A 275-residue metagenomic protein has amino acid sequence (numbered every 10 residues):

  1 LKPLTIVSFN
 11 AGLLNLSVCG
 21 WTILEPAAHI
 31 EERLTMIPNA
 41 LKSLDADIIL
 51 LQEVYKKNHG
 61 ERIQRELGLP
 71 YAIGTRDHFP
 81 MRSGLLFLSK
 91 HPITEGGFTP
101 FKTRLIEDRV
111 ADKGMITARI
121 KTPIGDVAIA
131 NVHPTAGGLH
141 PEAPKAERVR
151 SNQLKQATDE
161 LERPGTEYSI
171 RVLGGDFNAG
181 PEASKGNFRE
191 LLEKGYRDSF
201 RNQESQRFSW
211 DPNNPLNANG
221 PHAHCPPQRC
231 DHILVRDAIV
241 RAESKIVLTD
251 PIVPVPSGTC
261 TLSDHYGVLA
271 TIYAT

Functional and structural regions predicted by a protein language model:
L1-R65, M81-R82, Y273-T275: N-terminal, active-site-proximal structural segment of metallo-dependent hydrolase catalytic domains
P3, I30, I48-G137, K245-V247: Structured beta-strand-rich core segments of catalytic domains in phosphoester-bond hydrolases
N10-A11, V54, V132-P134, G175-F177 (+1 more regions): Active-site metal-binding loops of divalent metal-dependent hydrolases
L13-N15, Y55-H59, P80-R82, A136-H140 (+3 more regions): Active-site environment of divalent metal-dependent phosphoester hydrolases
H29-I37, Y55, D108-K113, R148-Q156 (+4 more regions): Soluble or luminal CAZymes and related metallo-dependent hydrolases
P134-A157, F177-R189: Active-site-proximal segments of metal-dependent phosphoesterases and phosphodiesterases across multiple
D159-V172, N178-T275: Metal-dependent phosphoester-hydrolase catalytic domains
